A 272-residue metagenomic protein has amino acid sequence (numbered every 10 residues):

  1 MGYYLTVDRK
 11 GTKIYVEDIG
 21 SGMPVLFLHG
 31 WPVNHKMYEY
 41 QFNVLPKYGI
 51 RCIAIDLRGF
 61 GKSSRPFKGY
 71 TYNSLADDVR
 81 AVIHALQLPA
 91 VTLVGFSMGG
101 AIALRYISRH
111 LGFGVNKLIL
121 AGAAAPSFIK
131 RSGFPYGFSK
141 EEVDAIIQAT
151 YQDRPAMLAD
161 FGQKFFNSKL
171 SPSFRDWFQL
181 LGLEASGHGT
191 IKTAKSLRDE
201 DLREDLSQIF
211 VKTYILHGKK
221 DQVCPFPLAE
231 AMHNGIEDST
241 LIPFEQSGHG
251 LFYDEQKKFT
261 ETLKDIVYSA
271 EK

Functional and structural regions predicted by a protein language model:
M1-L26, K47-I50, L88-P89, L120 (+1 more regions): Alpha/beta-hydrolase fold catalytic core
D8, Y15-K68: Conserved HGGG/HGGXW glycine-rich cap/lid loop of the alpha/beta-hydrolase fold
S74-V91: Conserved acidic catalytic loop of the alpha/beta-hydrolase fold
L104-Q152: Flexible "cap/lid" loop of the alpha/beta hydrolase fold
I129, G133-F138, Q148-S207: Conserved alpha/beta-hydrolase catalytic His-Asp/Glu region
I209, I215-H217: Short beta-strand/loop motif that positions the catalytic acidic residue of the alpha/beta-hydrolase fold
K220-C224: Acidic catalytic loop of the alpha/beta-hydrolase fold
S239-K272: Catalytic active-site module of serine/aspartate enzymes centered on a nucleophile-bearing elbow/loop
